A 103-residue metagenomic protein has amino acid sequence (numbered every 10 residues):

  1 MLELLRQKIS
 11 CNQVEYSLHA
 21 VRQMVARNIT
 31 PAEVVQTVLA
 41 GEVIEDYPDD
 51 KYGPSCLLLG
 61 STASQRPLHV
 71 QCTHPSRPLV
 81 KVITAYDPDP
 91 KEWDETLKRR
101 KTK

Functional and structural regions predicted by a protein language model:
M1-K103: Ribonuclease/tRNase effector modules and their secretory precursors
